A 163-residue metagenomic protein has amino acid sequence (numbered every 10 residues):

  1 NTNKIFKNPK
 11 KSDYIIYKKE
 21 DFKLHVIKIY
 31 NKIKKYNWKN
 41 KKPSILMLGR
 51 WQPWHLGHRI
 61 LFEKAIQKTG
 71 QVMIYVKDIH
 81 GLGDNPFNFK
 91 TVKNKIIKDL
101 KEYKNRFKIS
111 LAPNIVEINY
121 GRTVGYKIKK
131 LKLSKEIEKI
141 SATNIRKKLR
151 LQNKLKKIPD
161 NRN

Functional and structural regions predicted by a protein language model:
N1-N3, K7-N163: Nucleotidyltransferase catalytic core that binds NTPs
